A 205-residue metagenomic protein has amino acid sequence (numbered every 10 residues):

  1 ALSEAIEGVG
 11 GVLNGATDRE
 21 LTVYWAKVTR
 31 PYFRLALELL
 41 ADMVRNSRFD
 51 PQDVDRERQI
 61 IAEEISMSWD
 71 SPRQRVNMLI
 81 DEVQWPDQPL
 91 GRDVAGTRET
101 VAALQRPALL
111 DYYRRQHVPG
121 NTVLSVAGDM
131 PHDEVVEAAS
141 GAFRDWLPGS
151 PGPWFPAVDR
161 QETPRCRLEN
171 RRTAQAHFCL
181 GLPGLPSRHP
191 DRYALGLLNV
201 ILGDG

Functional and structural regions predicted by a protein language model:
L2-V158, L168-E169, T173-Q175, C179 (+3 more regions): Charge-rich, well-structured scaffold segments of protease-associated domains
R160-E162: Internal nucleotide-binding/catalytic subdomain
D191: Acidic/histidine-rich
